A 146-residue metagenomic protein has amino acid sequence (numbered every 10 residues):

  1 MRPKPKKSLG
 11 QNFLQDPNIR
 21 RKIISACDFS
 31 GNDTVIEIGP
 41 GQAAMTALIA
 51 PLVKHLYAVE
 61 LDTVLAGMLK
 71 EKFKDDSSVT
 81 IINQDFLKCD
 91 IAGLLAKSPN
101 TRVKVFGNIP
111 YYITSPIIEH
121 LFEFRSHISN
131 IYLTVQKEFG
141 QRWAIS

Functional and structural regions predicted by a protein language model:
M1-S146: Catalytic cores of RNA-modifying enzymes
